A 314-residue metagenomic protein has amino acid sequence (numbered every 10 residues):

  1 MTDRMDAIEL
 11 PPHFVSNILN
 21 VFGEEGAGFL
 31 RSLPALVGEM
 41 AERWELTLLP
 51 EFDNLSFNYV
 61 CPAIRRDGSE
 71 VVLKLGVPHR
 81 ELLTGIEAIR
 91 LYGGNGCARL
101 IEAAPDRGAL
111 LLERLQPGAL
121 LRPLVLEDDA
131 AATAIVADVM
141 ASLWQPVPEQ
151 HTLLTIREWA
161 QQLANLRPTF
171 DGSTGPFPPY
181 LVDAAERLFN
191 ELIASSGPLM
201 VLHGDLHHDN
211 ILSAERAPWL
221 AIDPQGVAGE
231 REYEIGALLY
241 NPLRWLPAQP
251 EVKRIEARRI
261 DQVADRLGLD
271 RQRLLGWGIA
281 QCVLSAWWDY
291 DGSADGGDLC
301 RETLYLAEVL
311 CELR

Functional and structural regions predicted by a protein language model:
M1-C97, A214-R216, L306-R314: Conserved NTP-binding catalytic cores of kinases and kinase-like/nucleotidyltransferase enzymes across multiple kinase
T2-L10, V15, R122-P179, A228-E230 (+1 more regions): A cross-family kinase active-site recognition segment
F29-E39, Q145-G204, A214-E215, D265: An alpha-helical support segment within catalytic cores of ATP-dependent transferases
P34, D67-L111, A119-L143: A conserved alpha-helical element in kinase catalytic cores
D53, N58-I64, V72, L100 (+1 more regions): Active-site acidic catalytic loop and adjacent metal/ATP-binding pocket of ATP-dependent phosphoryl transfer enzymes
R66, P78-H79, G94, A109-D129 (+3 more regions): A glycine-centered beta->alpha junction motif in the catalytic cores of kinase/phosphotransferase enzymes
A214-D261, D265-R271, G276, G297-C311: Active-site Asp-x-Gly
